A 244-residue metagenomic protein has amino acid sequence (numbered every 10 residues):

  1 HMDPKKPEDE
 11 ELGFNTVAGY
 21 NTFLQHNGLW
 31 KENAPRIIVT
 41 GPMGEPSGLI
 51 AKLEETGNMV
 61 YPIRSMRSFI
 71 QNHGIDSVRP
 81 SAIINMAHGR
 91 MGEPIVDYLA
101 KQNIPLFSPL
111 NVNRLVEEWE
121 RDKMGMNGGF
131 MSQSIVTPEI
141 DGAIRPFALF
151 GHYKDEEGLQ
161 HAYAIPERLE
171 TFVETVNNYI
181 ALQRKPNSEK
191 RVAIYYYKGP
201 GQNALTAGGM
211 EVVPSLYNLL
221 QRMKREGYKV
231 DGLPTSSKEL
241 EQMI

Functional and structural regions predicted by a protein language model:
H1-I244: An N-terminal assembly and electron-transfer interface module characteristic of large anaerobic redox and radical
